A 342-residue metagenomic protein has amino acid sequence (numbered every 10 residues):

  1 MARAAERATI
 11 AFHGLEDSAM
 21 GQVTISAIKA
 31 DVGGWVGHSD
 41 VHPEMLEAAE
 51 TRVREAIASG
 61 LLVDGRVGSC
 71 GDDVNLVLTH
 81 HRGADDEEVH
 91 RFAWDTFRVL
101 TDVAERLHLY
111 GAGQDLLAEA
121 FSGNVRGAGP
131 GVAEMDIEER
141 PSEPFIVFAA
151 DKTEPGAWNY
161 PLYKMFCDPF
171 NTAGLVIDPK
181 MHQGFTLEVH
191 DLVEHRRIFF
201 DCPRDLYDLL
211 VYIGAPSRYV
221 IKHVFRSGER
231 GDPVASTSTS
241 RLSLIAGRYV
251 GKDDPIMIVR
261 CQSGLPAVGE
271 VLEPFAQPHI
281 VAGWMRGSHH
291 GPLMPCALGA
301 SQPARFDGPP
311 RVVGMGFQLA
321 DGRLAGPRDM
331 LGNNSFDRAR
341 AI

Functional and structural regions predicted by a protein language model:
A2-I342: Regulatory and interdomain segments flanking nucleotide-handling catalytic cores in signaling/defense enzymes
